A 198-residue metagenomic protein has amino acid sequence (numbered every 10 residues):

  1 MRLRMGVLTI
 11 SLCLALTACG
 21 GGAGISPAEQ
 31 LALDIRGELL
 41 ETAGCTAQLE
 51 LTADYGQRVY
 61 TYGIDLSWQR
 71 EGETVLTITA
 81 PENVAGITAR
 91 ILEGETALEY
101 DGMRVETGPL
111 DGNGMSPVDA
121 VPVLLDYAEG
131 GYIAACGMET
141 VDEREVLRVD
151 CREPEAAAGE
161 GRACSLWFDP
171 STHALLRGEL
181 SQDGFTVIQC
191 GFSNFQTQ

Functional and structural regions predicted by a protein language model:
M1-T17: Sec-dependent bacterial lipoprotein signal peptides
A15-W68, E73, Q198: N-terminal leader/targeting segments and the immediate start of mature chains
L40, L49-A53, L98-A157: Flexible, processing/modification-adjacent segments and terminal tails in exported/periplasmic/extracellular proteins
A43-L51, Y60-I78, I87, T96 (+4 more regions): One face of beta-strands
L51, I78-E82, I91-E93, G102 (+3 more regions): A mature extracytoplasmic/lumenal domain signature
D54-R58, P81-A85, E155-E160: Short, cysteine-centered beta-strand-loop-beta hairpins and adjacent loop/turn segments enriched in charged/polar
D65-A120: An acidic-aromatic
A134-Q198: Gly/Pro-enriched, hydrophobic low-complexity segments that function as extracytoplasmic propeptides/linkers
